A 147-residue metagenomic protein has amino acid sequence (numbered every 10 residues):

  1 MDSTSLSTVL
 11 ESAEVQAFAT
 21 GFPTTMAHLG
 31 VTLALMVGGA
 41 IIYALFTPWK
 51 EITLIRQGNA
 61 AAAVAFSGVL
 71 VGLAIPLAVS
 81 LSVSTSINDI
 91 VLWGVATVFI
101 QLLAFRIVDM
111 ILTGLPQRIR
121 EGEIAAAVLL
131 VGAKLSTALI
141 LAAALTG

Functional and structural regions predicted by a protein language model:
M1-G21: Short, strongly hydrophobic alpha-helical membrane anchors
A17-L35, S86-I100: Alpha-helical transmembrane segments
M26, L54-A63, G94-V95, A126-V131: Alpha-helical transmembrane segments of integral membrane proteins, especially early/N-terminal helices
A40-L54, A104-R118: C-terminal ends of transmembrane helices
A61-L81: A generic, lipid-embedded transmembrane alpha helix
V98-M110, V131-I140: Mid-bilayer segments of alpha-helical transmembrane spans in multi-pass integral membrane proteins that mediate
G114-K134: Interfacial loop-to-transmembrane junctions
I140-G147: Juxtamembrane boundary at the C-terminal end of a transmembrane helix
